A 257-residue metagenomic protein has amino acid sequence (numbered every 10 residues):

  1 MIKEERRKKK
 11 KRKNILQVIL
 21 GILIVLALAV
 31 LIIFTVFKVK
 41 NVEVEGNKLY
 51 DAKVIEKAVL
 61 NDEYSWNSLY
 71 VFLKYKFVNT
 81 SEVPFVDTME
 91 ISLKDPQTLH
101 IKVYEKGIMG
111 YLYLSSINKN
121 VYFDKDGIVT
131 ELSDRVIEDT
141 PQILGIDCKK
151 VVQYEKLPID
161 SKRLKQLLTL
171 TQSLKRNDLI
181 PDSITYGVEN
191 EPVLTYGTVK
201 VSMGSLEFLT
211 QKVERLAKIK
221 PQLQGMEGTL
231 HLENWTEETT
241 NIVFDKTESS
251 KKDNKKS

Functional and structural regions predicted by a protein language model:
I2-L31, K53-W66, T88-S257: Charged, solvent-exposed interaction patches on well-folded alpha/beta domains that mediate macromolecular contacts
L28-N47: Aromatic-capped interface at the extracytoplasmic side of an N-terminal signal-anchor transmembrane helix
Y50: Short, charge-patterned binding micro-sites
A58, D62, L69-F85: Amphipathic, non-transmembrane alpha-helical segments in extracytoplasmic/periplasmic proteins
